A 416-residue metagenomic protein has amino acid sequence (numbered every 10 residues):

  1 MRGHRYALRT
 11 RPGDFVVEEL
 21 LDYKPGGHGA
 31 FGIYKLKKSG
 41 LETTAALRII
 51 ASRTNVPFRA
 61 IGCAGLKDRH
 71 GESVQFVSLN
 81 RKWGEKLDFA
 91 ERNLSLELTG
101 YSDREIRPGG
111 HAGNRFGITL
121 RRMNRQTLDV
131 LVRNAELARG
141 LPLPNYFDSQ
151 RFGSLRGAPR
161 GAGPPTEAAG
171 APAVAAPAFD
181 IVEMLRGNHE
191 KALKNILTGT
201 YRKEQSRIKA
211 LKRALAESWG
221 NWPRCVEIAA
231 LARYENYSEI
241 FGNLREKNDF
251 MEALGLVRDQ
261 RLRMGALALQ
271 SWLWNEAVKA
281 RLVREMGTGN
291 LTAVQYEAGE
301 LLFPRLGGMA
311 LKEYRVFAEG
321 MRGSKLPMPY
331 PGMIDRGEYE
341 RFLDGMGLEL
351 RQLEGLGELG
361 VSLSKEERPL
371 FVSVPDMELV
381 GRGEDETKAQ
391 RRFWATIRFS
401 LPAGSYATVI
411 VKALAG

Functional and structural regions predicted by a protein language model:
M1-G27, F31, S39, R53-Q390 (+3 more regions): Extended, charged/glycine-rich binding lobes that contact polyanionic ligands
K35, R48, R53: TRNA-binding/sensing appendages of the translation machinery
L36-E42: Short, surface-exposed ligand-recognition loops at beta-strand->loop->(often short) alpha-helix junctions that present
T43-I49, A407, V411: Ser/Thr-Pro-rich, acidic low-complexity intrinsically disordered regions of eukaryotic RNA-binding
S400-Y406: Cytochrome P450 heme-iron axial ligand motif
Y406-A407, G416: C-terminal, active-site-flanking charged/polar segments
